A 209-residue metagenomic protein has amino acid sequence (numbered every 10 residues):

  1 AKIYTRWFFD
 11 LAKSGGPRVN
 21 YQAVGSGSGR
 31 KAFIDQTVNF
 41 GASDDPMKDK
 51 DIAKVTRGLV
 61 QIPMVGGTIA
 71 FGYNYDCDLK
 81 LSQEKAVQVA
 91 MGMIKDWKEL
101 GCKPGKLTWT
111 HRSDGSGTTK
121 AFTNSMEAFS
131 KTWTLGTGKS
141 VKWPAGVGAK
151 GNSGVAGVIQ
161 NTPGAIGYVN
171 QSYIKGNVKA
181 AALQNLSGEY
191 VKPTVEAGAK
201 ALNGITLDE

Functional and structural regions predicted by a protein language model:
A1-E209: Exported/periplasmic ABC-transporter solute-binding proteins
